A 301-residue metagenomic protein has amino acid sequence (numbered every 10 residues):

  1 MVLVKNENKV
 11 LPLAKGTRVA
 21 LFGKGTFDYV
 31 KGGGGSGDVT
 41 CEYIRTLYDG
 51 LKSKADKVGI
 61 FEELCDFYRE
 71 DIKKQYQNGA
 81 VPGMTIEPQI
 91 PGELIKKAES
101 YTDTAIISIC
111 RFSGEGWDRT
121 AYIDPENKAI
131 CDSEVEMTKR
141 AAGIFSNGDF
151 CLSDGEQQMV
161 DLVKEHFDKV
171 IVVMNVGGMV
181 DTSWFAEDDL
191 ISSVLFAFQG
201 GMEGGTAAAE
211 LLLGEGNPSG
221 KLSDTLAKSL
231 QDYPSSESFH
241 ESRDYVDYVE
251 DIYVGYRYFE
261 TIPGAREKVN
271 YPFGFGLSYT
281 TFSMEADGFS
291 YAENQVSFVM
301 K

Functional and structural regions predicted by a protein language model:
M1-K301: C-terminal non-catalytic regions of proteins with extracellular/luminal or membrane-system context
